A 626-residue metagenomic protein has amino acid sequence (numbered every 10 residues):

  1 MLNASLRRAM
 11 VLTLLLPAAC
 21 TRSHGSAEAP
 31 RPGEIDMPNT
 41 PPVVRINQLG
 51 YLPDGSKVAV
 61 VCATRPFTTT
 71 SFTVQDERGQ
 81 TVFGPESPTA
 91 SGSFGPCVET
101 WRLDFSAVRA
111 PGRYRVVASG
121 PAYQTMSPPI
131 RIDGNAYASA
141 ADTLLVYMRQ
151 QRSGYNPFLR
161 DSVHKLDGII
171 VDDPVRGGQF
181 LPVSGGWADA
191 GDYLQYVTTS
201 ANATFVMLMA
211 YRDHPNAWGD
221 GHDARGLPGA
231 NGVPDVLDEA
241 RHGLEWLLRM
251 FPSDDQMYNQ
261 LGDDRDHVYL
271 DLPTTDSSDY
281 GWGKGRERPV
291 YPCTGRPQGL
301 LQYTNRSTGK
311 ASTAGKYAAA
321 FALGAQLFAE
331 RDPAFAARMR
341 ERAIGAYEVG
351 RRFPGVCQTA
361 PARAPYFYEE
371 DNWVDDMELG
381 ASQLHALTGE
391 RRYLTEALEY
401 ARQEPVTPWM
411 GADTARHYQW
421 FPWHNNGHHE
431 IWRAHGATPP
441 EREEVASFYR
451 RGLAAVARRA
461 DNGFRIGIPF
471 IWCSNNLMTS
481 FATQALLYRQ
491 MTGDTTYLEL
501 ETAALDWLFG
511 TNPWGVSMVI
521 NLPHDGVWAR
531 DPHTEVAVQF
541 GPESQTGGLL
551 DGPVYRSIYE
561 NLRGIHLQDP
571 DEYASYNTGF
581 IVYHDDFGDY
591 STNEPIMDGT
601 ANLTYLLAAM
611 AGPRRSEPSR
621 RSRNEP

Functional and structural regions predicted by a protein language model:
M1-M10: Bacterial N-terminal signal peptides that target proteins for export
P17-A19: C-terminal motif of bacterial Sec signal peptides marking the signal peptidase cleavage site
T21-S23: Bacterial signal peptide processing site
I35-P38, D54, Q124-D161: Low-complexity, Pro/Ser/Thr- and charge-rich linker/hinge segments at domain boundaries
R45-Q124, R149-F205, M209-A210, E245 (+5 more regions): Aromatic (Trp/Tyr) and acidic
R225-V233: Acidic, glycine-anchored loop motifs typical of Ca2+
V236-Q256, Q260-L261: Carboxylate/His-rich catalytic cores and anion/metal-binding grooves
A314, A318-F328, A336-A386, A415-W432: Aromatic-lined, polymer-binding surfaces characteristic of secreted/periplasmic polysaccharide-degrading enzymes
